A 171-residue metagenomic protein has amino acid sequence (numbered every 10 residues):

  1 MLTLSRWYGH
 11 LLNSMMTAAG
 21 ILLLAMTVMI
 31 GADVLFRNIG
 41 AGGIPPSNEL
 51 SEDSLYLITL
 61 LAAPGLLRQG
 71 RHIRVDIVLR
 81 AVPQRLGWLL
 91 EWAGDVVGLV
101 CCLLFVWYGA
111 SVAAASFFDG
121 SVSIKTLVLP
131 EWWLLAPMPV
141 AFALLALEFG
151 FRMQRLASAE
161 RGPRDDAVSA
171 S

Functional and structural regions predicted by a protein language model:
M1-S171: Alpha-helical transmembrane segments and membrane-interface helix-loop junctions in multi-pass membrane proteins
